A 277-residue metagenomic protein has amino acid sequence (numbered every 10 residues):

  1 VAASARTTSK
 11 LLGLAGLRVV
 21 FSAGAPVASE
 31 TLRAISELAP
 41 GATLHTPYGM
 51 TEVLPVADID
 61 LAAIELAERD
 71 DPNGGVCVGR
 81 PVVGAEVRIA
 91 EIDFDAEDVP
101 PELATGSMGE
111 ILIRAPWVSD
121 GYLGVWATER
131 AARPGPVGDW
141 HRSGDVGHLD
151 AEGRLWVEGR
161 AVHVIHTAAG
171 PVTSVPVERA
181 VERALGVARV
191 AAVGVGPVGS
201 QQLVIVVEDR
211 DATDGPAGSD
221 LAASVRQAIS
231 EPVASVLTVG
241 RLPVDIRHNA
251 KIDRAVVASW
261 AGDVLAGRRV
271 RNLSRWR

Functional and structural regions predicted by a protein language model:
R6-N73, E86: Gly/Ser/Thr-rich phosphate-binding loop
P26, P47, A57-L61, E65-W126: Adenylate-forming AMP-binding core of the ANL superfamily, especially NRPS adenylation
P40, V83, L185-G186: Proline-centered flexible-loop/turn and helix-kink motifs
E86-A96, D145, R241-R247: Active-site and channel-lining beta-strand-loop segments that bind or position nucleotide-derived/phosphorylated
E102-S174, R183: Conserved ATP-binding/catalytic segment of the ANL
G144-V146, A180-R210, A234-S235: C-terminal boundary motif of the adenylate-forming
I165, R189-G194, V204-I205, A222-R277: Conserved C-terminal "lid"/linker of ANL adenylate-forming enzymes
A212-L221: Short, conserved charged micro-motifs
